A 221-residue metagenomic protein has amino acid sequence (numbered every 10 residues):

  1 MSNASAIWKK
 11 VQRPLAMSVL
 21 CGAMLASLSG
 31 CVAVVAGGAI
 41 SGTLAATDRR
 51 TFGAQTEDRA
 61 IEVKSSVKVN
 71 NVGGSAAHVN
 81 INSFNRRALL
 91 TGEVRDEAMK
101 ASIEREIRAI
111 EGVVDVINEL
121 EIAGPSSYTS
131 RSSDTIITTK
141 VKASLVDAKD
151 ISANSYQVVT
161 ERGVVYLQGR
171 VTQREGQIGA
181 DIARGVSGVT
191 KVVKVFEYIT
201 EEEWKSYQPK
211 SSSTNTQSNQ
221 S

Functional and structural regions predicted by a protein language model:
S2-S221: N-terminal targeting leaders
